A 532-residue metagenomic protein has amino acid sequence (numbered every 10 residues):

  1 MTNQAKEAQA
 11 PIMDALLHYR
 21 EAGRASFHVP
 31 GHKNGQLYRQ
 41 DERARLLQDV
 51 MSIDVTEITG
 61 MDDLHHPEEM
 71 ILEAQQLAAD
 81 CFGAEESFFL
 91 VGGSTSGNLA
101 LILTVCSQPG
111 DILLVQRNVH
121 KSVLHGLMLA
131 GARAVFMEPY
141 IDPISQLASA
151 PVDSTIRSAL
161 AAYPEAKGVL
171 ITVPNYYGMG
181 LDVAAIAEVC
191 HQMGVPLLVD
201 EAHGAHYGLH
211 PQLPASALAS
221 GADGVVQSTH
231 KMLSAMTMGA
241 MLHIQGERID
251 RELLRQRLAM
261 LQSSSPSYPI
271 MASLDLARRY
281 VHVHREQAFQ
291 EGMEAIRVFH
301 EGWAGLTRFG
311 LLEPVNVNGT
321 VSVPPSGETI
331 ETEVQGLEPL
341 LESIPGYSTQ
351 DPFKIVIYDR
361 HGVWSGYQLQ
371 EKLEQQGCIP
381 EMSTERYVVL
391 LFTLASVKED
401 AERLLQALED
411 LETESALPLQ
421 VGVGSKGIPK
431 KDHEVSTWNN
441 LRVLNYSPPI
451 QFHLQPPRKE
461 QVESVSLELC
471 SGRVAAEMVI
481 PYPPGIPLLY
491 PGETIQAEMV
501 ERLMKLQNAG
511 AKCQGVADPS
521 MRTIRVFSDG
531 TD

Functional and structural regions predicted by a protein language model:
M1-E69, P483-P484: N-terminal "arm"/small-domain region of PLP-dependent enzymes with the aminotransferase-like
I12-L17, G23-A25, A44-R45, A84 (+4 more regions): Conserved PLP-enzyme active-site core in the AAT-like
N34, Y176, K231-M232, E247-I249 (+6 more regions): Short, glycine-/Ser/Thr-/acidic-enriched flexible segments
M51-S96: Conserved N-terminal alpha-helix of the aminotransferase class I/II PLP-enzyme fold
F89, F136-E138, Q227, M382 (+1 more regions): Structural signal for conserved beta-strand scaffold positions within catalytic alpha/beta enzyme cores
G131, F136, N508-P519: Short, compositionally biased
V298-G424, D432-E493, E498-G515: Conserved C-terminal alpha-helix-loop-beta "cap" of PLP-dependent enzymes that closes/shapes the active-site mouth
V516-G530: Terminal helix/beta-alpha structural elements that buttress the NAD(P)+-binding lobe
